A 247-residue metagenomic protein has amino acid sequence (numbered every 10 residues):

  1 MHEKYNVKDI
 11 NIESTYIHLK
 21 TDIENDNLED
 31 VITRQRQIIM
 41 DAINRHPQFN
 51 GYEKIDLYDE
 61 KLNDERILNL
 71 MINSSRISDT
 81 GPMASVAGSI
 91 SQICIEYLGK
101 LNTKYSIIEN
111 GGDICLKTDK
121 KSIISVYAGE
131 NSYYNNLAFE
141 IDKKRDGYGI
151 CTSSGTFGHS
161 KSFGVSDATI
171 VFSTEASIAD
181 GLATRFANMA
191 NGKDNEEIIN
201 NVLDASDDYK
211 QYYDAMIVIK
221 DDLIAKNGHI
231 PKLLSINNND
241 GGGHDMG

Functional and structural regions predicted by a protein language model:
M1: Short, Gly/Pro- and small/polar-rich lid/capping loops
Y5-K8, F157-H159: Short beta-strand/turn micro-motifs at beta-sheet edges
V7-R66: N-terminal low-complexity or amphipathic/hydrophobic leaders
N11, F163-V165, D208-Y212: A structural signal for short secondary-structure junctions
D22, Q35-F49, S74, S78 (+4 more regions): Change "in soluble alpha/beta enzymes" to "in soluble alpha/beta proteins
R34-Q37, S91-I95: PP2C/PPM-type serine/threonine phosphatase catalytic domain
N44-Y58, K104-Y105, K193-D221, A225: Flexible, glycine/charged-enriched surface loops at secondary-structure junctions
N69-T80, A84-C94, T103-V202, I230-G247: Conserved mixed alpha/beta catalytic, RNA-binding, or beta-rich assembly cores of soluble enzyme, regulatory
